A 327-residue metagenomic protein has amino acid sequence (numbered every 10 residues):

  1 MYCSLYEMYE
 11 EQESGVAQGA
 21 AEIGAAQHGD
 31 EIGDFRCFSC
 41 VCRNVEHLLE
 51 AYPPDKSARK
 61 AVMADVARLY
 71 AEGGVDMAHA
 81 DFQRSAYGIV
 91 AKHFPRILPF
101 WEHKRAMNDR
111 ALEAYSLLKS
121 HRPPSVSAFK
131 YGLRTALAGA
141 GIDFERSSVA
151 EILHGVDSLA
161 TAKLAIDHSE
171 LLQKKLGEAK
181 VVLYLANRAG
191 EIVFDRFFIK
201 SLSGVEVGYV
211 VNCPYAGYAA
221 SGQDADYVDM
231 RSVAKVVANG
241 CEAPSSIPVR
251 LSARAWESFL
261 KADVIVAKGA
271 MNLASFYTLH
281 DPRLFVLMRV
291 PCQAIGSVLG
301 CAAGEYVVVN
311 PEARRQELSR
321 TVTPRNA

Functional and structural regions predicted by a protein language model:
Y2-A179: Electropositive, gly/pro-rich neighborhoods at or near active sites that engage anionic ligands
C3, V211, G217, Q223-A327: C-terminal functional extensions of proteins
V156-S158, V182-L185, K235-P244: Short, basic, glycine/proline-bearing loop/turn elements
Q173, R196-K200, A255-W256: Short amphipathic alpha-helical segments and helix-helix/interface helices
V181-L183, D263-V264: Structural motif
V182, E206-V207, L284-F285: Hydrophobic anchor at the start of a short beta-strand that flanks the dinucleotide cofactor-binding loop
L185, A189-Y209: Histidine-anchored nucleotide/phosphate-binding helix
